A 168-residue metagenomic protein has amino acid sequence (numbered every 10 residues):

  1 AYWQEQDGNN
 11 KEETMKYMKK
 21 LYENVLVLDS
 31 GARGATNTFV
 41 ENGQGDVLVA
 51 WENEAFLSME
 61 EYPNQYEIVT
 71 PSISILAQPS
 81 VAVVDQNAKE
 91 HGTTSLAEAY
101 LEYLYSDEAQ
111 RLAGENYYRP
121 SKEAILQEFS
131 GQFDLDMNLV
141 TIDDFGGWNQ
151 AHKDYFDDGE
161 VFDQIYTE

Functional and structural regions predicted by a protein language model:
A1-Y2, E98: Residues on a specific face of well-ordered alpha-helices
Y2-P71: Ligand-binding pocket segment of bilobal, Venus flytrap-like solute-binding proteins
G34-T38, V83-D85, Y118-S121: N-terminal low-complexity, Ser/Thr/acidic repeat segments characteristic of secreted and surface-exposed proteins
N53-F56, I73-L76, N87-K89, Y118: Solvent-exposed loop/turn segments at secondary-structure junctions within structured extracellular/periplasmic domains
E60-Y62, I73, F129-D134: A generic structural signal for short, solvent-exposed coil/turn residues that cap or connect secondary-structure
A77-V81: Small-molecule pocket liners
A88-E168: Extracellular/periplasmic juxtamembrane helices and adjacent flexible linkers that interface with membrane partners
